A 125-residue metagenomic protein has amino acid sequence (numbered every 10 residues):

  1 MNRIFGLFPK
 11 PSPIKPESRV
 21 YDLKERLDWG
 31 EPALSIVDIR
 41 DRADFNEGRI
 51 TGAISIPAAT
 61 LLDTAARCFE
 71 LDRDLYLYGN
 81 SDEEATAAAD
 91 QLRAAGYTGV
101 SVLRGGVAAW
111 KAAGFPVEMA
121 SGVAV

Functional and structural regions predicted by a protein language model:
M1-E47, A120-V125: Flexible, polar/low-complexity N-terminal or interdomain linker segments that lie immediately upstream of folded
L27-D28, L34, A58-L77: Mobile, glycine- and charge-enriched loop segments and immediately flanking short secondary-structure elements within
G30-I36, T51-G52, R73-D74, T98-G99: Short active-site oxyanion
F45-T51, W110: Short loop/helix-cap segments at secondary-structure boundaries that form the rim of catalytic
I54, D72, V117-S121: Short, hinge-like loop/turn segments at secondary-structure boundaries
A58-D63, R104-V107, V123: Short, acidic/turn-prone active-site loops that include or flank metal/cofactor- and phosphate-binding residues
A66-K111: Catalytic cysteine-centered active loop of the rhodanese-like fold, especially the PTP/DSP P-loop
L75-N80, M119-V125: A polyampholytic, Gly/Pro-enriched intrinsically disordered region
